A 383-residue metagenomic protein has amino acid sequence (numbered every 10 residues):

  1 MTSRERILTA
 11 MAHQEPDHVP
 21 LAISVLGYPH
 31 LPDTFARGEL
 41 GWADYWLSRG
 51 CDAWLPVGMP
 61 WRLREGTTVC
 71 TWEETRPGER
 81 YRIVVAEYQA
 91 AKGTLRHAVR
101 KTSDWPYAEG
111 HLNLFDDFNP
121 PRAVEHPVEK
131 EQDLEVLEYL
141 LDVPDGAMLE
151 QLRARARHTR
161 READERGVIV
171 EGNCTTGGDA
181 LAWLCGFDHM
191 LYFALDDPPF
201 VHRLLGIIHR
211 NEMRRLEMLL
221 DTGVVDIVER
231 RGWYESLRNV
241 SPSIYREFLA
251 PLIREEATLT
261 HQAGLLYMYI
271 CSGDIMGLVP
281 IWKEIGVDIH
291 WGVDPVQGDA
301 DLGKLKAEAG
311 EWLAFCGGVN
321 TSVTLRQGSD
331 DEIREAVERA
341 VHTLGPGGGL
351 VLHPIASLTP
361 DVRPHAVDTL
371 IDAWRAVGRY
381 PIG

Functional and structural regions predicted by a protein language model:
M1-L26, L31-R37, P120-G383: Active-site loop segments of alpha/beta catalytic cores
E15, R49-W54, G78-R82, A90-L95 (+1 more regions): Short, solvent-exposed loop/edge-beta patches enriched in aromatic
S24-L26, V57-M59, Q89-A91, A98-K101 (+2 more regions): Acidic/polar N-terminal loop/beta-strand segments that form early-domain functional surfaces
H30-E73: Segments that shape or occlude catalytic/ligand-binding pockets
W42, R80-V84, R155: Generic hydrophobic, aliphatic-rich segments that mediate packing or membrane embedding
C70-L140: A contiguous, low-structure linker/loop signature
